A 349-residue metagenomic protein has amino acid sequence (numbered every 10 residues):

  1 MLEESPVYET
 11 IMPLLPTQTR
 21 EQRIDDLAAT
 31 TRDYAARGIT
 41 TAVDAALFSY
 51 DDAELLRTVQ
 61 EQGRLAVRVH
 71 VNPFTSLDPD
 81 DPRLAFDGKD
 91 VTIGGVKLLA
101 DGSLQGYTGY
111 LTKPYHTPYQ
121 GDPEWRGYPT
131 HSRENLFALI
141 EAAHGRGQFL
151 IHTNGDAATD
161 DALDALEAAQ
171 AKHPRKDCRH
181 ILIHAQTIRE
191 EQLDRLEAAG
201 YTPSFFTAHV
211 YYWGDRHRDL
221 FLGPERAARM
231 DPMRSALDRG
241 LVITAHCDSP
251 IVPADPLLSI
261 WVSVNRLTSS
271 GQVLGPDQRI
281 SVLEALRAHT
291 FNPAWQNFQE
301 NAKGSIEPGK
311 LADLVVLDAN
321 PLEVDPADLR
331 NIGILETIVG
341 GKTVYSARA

Functional and structural regions predicted by a protein language model:
M1-D80, L98-A158, A171, C178-R179 (+4 more regions): Divalent metal-binding segments
D25, I140-I151, A157-H180, E190-D194 (+4 more regions): His/Asp/Glu-enriched, well-ordered alpha-helical/loop segment that forms or immediately abuts the divalent-metal
Y50-G63, R189-R195, A199, V316: Short glycine/threonine-rich loop-to-helix capping motif typified by GTGT followed within a few residues by an Asp-Pro
E54-L56, D81-R83, L104-Y110, A162 (+3 more regions): Short acidic, glycine/serine/threonine-rich loops at helix termini
V59-Q62, R83-V91, H144, H173-R175 (+1 more regions): Acidic (Asp/Glu)-rich catalytic clusters
T75-P79, I183-Q192: Short, conserved secondary-structure transition motifs
D90-T108, Y201-Y211: Non-cysteine beta-strand/loop elements that form the S-adenosyl-L-methionine
